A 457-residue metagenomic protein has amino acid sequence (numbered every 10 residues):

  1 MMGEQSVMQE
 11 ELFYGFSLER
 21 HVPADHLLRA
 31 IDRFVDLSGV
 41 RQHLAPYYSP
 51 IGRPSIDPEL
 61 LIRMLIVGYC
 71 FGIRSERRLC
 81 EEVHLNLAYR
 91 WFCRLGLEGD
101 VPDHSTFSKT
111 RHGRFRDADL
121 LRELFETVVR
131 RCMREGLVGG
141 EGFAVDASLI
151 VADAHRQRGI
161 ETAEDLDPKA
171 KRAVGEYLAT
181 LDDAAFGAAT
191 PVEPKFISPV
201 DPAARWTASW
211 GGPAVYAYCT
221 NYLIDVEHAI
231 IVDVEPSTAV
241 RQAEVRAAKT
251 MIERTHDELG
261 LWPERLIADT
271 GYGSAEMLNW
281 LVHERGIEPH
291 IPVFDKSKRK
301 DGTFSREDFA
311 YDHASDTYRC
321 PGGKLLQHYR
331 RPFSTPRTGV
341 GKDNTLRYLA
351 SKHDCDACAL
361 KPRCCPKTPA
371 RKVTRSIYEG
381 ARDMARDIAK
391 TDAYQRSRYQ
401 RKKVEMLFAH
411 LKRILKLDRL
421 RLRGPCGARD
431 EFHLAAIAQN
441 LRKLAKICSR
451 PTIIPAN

Functional and structural regions predicted by a protein language model:
M1-G15: Short, flexible loop/hinge motifs at secondary-structure junctions
E4-Q5, G72-L85, L95-N457: Anion-binding and metal-coordination hotspots
F13-G15, H26, L444: Polar low-complexity intrinsically disordered regions
A24-I66, F71, I377: Basic, short loop/linker segments at the boundary and entry of helix-turn-helix/winged-helix-like folds
V67-C70, L85, Y89: Amphipathic alpha-helical interaction surfaces
R90-R94: Short arginine-rich
